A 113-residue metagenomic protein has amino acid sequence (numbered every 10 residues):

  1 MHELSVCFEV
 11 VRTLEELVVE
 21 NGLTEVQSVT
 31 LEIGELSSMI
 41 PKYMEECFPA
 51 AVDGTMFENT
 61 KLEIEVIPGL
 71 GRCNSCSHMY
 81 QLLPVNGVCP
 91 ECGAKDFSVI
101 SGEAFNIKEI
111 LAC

Functional and structural regions predicted by a protein language model:
M1-E58: Long, charged N-terminal interaction/targeting segments
E32-L36, E65-G69, I110: Short loop/turn motifs enriched for small/polar and acidic residues
K61-G69, H78-L83: Short, flexible, mixed-charge glycine/proline-rich loop motifs that serve as phosphate/nucleic-acid-contacting
G71, G87, F105: Cys/His-enriched microdomains
C73-C76, C89-C92: Short cysteine-rich clusters marking metal-coordination/redox-active sites
Q81, F97-S98: Short functional micro-motifs and their immediate structural scaffolds
V99-E109: Short metal-binding segments enriched for Cys and/or His
